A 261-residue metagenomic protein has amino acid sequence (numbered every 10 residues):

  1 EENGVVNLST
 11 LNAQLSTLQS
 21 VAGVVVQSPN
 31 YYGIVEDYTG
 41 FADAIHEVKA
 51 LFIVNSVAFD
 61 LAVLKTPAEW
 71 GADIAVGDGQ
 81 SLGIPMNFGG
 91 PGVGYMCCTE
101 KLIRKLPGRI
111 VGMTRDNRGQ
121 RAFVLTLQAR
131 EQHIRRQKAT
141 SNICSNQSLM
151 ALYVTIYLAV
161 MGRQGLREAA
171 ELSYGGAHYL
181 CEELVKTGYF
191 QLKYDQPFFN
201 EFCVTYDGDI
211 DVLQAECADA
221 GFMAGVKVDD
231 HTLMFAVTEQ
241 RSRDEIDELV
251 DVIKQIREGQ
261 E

Functional and structural regions predicted by a protein language model:
E1-Q120, Y189, V204, D211-A215 (+2 more regions): Conserved PLP-enzyme active-site core in the AAT-like
G4, L8, Y31-I34, Y38 (+10 more regions): Generic structural signal for well-ordered, non-membrane alpha-helical segments in soluble metabolic enzymes
L82-G188, L192-D195: Active-site C-terminal subdomain of aminotransferase-like
Q164-E248: Conserved C-terminal alpha-helix-loop-beta "cap" of PLP-dependent enzymes that closes/shapes the active-site mouth
K254-E261: Generic C-terminal helix-cap and adjacent flexible tail
